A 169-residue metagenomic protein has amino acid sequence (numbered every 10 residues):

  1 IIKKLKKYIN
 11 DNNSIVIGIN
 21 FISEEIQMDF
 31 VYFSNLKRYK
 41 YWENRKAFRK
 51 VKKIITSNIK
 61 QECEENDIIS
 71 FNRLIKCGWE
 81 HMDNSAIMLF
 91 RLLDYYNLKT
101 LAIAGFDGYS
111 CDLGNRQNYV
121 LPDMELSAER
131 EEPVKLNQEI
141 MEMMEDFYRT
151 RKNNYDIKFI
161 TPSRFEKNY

Functional and structural regions predicted by a protein language model:
I1-Y169: Metal-ion/cofactor- or nucleotide/acyl-coenzyme-handling active-site neighborhoods
